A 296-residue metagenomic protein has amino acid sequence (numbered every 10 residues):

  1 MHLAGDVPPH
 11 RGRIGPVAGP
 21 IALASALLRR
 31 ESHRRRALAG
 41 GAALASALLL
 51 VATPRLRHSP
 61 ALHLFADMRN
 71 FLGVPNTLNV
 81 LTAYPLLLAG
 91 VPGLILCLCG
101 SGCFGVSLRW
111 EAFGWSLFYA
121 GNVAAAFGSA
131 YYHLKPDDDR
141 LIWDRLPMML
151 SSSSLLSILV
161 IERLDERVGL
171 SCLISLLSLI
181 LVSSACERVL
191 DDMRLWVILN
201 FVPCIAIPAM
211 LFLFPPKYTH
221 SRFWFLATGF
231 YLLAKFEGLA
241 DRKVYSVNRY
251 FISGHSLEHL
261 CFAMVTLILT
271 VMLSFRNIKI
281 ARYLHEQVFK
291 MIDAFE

Functional and structural regions predicted by a protein language model:
H2-D192, Y218-E296: Early transmembrane hairpin module of multi-pass membrane proteins
S183-F214: Extracellular-loop-to-transmembrane junctions of the mid-late helices
